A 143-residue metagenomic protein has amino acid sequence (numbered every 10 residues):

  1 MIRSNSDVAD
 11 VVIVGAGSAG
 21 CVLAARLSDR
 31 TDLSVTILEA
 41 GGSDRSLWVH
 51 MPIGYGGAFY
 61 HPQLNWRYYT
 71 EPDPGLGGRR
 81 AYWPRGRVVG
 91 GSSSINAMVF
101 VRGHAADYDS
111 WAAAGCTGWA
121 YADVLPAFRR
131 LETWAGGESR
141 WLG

Functional and structural regions predicted by a protein language model:
M1-G143: N-terminal redox-cofactor-binding region of secreted/periplasmic oxidoreductases
